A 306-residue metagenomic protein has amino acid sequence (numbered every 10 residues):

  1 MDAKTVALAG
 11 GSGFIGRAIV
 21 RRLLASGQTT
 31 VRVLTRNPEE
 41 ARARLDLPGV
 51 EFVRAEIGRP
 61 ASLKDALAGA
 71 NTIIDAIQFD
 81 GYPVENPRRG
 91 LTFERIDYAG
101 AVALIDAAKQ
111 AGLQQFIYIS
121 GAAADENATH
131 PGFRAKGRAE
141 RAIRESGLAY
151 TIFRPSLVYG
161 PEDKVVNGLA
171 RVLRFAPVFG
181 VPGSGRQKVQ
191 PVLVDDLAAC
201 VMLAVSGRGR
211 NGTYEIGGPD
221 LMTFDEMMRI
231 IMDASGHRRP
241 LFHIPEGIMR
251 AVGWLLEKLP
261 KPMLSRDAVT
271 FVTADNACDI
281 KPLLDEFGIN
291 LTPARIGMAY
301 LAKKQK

Functional and structural regions predicted by a protein language model:
D2, C200, A204-L264, C278-K306: Mid/C-terminal beta-alpha module of Rossmann-like enzyme folds, strongest in SDR-family dehydrogenases/epimerases
K4-S26: N-terminal Rossmann NAD(P)H-binding glycine-rich loop of SDR-like oxidoreductase domains
A9, L34, A76-I77, F116-A122 (+1 more regions): SDR active-site strand-loop-helix element
F14-A18, Y98, G137: Residues forming the Rossmann-fold NAD(P)(H) cofactor-binding site
Q28-R36: Conserved glycine-rich Rossmann-like NAD(P)H-binding loop of the short-chain dehydrogenase/reductase
E39-A111, A122-D125: NAD(P)H-binding glycine-rich loop region in Rossmannoid oxidoreductase-like domains and their noncatalytic homologs
G100, K164-V165, S184-V205, N211-G212: Substrate-positioning beta->alpha
S120, R141-K164: Conserved beta-loop-beta element that borders a ligand/cofactor-binding pocket
